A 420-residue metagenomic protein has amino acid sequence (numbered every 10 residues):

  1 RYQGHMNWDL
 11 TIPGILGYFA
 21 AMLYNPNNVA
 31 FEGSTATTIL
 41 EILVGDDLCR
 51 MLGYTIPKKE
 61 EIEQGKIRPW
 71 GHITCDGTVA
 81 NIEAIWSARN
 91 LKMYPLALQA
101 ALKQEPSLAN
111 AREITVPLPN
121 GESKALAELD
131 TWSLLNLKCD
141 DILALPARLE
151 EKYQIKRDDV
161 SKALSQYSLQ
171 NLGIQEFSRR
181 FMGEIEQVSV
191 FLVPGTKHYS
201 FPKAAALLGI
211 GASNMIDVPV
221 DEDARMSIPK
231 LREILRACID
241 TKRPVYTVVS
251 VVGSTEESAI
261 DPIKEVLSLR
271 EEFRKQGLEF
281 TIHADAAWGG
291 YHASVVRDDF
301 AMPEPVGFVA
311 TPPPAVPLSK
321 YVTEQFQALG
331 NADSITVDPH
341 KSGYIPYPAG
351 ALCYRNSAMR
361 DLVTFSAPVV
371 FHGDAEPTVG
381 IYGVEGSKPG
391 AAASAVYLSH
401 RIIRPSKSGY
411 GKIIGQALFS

Functional and structural regions predicted by a protein language model:
R1-P69, V79, K92-R112, P119-D159 (+2 more regions): N-terminal entrance/gating region of PLP-dependent enzymes' catalytic architecture
D9, S258, G307-S420: Active-site C-terminal subdomain of aminotransferase-like
L10-Y24, L43-G65, L207-G209, I239-P244 (+3 more regions): Active-site-adjacent bridging/hinge elements
L23, N27, D47-T55, A88-L96 (+8 more regions): A generic secondary-structure signal for well-formed alpha-helical elements
L23-G33, K58-I73, G183-V188, S213-V220 (+3 more regions): Glycine- and acidic
A84: Pyridoxal 5′-phosphate
L91-E265, H292-Q325: PLP-dependent aminotransferase-class I/II
D285: Glycine-centered flexible beta-alpha turn that most often forms the glycine-rich phosphate-binding loop
